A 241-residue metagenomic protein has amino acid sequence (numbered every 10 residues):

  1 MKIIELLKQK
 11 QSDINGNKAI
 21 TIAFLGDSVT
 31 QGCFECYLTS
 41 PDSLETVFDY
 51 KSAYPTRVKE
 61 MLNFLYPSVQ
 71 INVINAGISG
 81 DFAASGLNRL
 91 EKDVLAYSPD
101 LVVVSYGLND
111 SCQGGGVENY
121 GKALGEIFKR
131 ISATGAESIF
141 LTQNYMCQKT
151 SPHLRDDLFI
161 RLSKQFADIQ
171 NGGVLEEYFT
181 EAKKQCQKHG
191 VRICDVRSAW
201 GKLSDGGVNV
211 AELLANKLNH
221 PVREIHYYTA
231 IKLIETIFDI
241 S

Functional and structural regions predicted by a protein language model:
I4-L6, S12-G16, T56-N72, S85-S241: Alpha-helical cap/lid subdomain in secreted, periplasmic, or secretory-pathway luminal O-acyl-processing enzymes
S12-F48: Short glycine-rich His-centered loop
F24-L25, N75, F140: A structural signal for the hydrophobic beta-strands that form the central parallel beta-sheet of Rossmann-like
L25-S28, S79, Y106-L108: Glycine-rich beta-strand-to-loop/alpha-helix junction loops that act as flexible
C36-S40, E45, D49-A53, F82-S85 (+2 more regions): A structural signal for the main folded, soluble domain(s) of proteins
T39-S40, A76, G107-L108: Short linear capping/connector segments at secondary-structure termini
I74-F82: Short beta->alpha junction loops
